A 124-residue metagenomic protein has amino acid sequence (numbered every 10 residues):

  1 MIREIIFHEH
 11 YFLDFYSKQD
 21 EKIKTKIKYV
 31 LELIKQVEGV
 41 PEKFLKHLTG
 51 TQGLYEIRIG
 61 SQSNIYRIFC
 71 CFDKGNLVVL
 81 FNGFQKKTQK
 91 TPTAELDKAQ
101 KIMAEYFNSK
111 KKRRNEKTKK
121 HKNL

Functional and structural regions predicted by a protein language model:
M1-I65, K74-V78, K86-L124: Basic, Lys/Arg-enriched alpha-helical interface segments
